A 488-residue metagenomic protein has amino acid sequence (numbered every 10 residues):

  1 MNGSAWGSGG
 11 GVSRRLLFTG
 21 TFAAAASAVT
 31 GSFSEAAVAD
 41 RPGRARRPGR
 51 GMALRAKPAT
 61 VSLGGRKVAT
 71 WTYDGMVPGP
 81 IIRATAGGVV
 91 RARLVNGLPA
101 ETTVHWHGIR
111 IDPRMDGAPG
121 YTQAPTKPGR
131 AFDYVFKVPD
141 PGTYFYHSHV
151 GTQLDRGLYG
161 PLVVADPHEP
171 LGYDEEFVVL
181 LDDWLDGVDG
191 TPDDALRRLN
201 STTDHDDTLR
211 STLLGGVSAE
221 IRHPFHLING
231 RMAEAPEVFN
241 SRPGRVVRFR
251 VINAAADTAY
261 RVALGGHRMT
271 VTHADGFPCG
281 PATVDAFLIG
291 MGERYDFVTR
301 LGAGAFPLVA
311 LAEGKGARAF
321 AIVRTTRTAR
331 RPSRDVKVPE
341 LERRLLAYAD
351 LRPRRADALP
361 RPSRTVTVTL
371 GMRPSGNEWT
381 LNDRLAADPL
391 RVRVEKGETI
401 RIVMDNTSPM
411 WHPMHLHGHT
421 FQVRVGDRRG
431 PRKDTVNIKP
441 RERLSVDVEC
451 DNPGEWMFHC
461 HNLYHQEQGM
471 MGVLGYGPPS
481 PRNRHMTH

Functional and structural regions predicted by a protein language model:
M1-V12: N-terminal secretory signal peptides
T19-A53, L158-R198, C279-W411, E449-E455 (+1 more regions): Extended terminal and domain-junction accessory segments
T19-I109: A long-range scaffold signal marking pre-active-site subdomains of enzyme folds
L54, A92, V104, S148 (+7 more regions): Divalent metal-coordination and catalytic microenvironments
V77, I81-A84, W106-D140, L171 (+5 more regions): Extracytoplasmic beta-sandwich strand-turn segments characteristic of Greek-key/jelly-roll folds
L94-L98, I252-N253, M404-S408: Asparagine-centered strand-capping/turn motif at beta-strand->loop junctions
F136-E169, Y173: Hydrophobic or amphipathic alpha-helical targeting/insertion segments
V178-P243, I252-A255: Acidic-aromatic/histidine active-site loop/patch
